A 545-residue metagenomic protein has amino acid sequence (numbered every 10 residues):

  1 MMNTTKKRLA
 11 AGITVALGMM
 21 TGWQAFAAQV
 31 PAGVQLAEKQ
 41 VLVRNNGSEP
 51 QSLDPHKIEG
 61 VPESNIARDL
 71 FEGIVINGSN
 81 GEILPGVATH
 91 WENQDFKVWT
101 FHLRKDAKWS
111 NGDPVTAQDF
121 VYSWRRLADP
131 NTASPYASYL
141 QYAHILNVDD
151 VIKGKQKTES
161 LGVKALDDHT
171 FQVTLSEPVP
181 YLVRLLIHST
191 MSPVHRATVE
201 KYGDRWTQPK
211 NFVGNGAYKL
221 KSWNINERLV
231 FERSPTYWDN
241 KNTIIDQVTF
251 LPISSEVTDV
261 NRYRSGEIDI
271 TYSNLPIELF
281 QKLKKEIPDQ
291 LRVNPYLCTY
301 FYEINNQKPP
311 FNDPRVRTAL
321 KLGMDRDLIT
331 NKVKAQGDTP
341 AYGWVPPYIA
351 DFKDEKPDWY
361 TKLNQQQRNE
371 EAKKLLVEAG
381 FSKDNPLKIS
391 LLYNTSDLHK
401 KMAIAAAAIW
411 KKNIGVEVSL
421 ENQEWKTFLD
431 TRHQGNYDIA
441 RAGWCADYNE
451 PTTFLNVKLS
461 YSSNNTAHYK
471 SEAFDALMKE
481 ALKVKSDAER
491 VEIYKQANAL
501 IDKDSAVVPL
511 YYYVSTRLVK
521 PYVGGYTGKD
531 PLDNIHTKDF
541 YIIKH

Functional and structural regions predicted by a protein language model:
A28-V30, Q35, T100, L363-Q366 (+4 more regions): Extracytoplasmic/peripheral linker and loop segments enriched in polar/acidic and small residues with frequent Thr/Pro
R44, I225, N369, K373-A446 (+3 more regions): Ligand/substrate-recognition segments at binding pockets and active sites
N45-D95, N211-G214: N-terminal lobe/hinge region of extracytoplasmic solute-binding protein
E82, I145, D149, G154-S160 (+7 more regions): Gly/Pro-rich hinge or "lid" segments in bacterial periplasmic/extracellular proteins
T89-Y139, Q172, R262, P310: Aromatic- and charge-enriched surface segment that lines or borders ligand/interaction sites
K221-E232, T249-K308, N331: Extracellular/periplasmic solute-recognition and catalytic clefts
T339-E378, S396-K401: Structural transition elements
R517-H545: Long beta-strand-rich cores associated with HINT superfamily self-processing modules
